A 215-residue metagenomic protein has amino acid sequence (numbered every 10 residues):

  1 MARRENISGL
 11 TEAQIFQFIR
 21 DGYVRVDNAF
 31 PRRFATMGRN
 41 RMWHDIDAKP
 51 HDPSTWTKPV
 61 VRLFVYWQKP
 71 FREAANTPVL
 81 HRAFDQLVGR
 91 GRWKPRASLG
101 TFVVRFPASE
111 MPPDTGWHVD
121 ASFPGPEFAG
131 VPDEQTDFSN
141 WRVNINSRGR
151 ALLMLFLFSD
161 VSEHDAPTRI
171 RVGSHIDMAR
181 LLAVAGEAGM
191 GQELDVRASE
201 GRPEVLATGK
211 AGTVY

Functional and structural regions predicted by a protein language model:
M1-A13: N- or domain-start disorder-to-order transition segments that initiate the globular core
L10-A13, Q17-D21, F30-A211: Non-heme Fe(II) oxygenase catalytic core, chiefly the N-lobe of the double-stranded beta-helix
